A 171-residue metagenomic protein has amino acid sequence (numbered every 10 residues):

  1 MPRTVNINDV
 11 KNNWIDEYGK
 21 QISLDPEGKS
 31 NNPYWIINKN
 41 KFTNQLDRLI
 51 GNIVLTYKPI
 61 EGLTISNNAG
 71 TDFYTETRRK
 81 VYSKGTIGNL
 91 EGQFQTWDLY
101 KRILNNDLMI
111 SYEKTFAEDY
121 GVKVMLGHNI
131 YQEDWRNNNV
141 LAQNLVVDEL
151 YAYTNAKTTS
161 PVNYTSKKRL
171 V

Functional and structural regions predicted by a protein language model:
M1-R48, N68-V171: Surface-exposed loop/interface segments of Gram-negative outer-membrane beta-barrel transport/assembly proteins
L46, T56-I65: A conserved hydrophobic secondary-structure block that centers on an alpha-helix together with its immediately flanking
I53: Conserved ATP-binding N-box helix of the HATPase_c
